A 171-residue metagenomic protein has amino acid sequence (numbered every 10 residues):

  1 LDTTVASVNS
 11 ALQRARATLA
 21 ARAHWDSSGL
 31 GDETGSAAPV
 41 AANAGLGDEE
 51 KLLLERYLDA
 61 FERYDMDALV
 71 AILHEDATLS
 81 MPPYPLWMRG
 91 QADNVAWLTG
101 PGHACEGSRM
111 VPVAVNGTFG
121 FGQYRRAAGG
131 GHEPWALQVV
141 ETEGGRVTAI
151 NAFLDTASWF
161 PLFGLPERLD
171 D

Functional and structural regions predicted by a protein language model:
L1-D171: C-terminal and inter-domain tail/linker signature
